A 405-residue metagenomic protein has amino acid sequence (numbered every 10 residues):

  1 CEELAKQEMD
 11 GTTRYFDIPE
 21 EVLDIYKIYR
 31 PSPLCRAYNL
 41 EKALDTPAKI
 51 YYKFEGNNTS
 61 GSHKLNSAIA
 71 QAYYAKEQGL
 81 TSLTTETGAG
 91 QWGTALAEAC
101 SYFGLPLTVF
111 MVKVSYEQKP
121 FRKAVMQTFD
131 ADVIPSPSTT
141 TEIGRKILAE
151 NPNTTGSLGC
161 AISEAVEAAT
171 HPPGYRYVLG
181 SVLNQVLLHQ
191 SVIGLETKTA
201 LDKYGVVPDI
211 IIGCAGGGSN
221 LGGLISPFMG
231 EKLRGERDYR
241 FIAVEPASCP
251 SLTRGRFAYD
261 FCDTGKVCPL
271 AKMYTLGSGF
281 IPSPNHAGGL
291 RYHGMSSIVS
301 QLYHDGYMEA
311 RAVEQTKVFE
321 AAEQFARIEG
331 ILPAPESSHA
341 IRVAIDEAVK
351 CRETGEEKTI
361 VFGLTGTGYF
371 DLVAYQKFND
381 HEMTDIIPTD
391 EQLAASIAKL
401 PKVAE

Functional and structural regions predicted by a protein language model:
C1-L80: Positively charged, low-complexity intrinsically disordered leader regions
Y15, I147-Q185, I193, G205 (+3 more regions): Active-site/ligand-binding loops adjacent to catalytic centers
P33, Y52, K64, Q71 (+11 more regions): Buried hydrophobic positions in well-ordered alpha/beta secondary-structure cores of metabolic enzymes
F54-S67, L83-W92, L183-V186, I212-G217 (+4 more regions): Active-site nucleophile and cofactor-binding loops and adjacent substrate-binding regions of central metabolic enzymes
S67, Q78-V114, V207-L221, F241 (+1 more regions): A short, small-residue-rich loop immediately preceding and capping a beta-strand
A70-L80, T94-P106, Q127-T128, I225-G235 (+1 more regions): Alpha-helix C-terminal capping segments
T84, W92-T155, S251-F261, A374-D380: Active-site-proximal loop->helix
A215-G223, Q315-H381: Claisen-condensing/thiolase-fold acyl-transfer catalytic domains that form or cleave C-C bonds in fatty acid
